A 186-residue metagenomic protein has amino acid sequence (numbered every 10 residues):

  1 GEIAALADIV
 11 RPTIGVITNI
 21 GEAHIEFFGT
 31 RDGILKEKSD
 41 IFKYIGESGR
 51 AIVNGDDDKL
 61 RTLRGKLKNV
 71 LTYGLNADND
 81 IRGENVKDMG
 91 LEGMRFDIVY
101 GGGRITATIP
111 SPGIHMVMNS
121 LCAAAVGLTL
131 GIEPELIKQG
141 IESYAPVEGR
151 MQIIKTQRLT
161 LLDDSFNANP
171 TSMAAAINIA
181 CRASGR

Functional and structural regions predicted by a protein language model:
G1, T106, P170-T171: Short N-terminal helix/helix-N-cap motif within the alpha/beta-hydrolase-1
G1-I3, L161-N167: Switch II (G3) loop of P-loop NTPases
E2-A5, K59-T62, A175-I179: A short acidic, amphipathic alpha-helical/loop segment
A7, T13-L161: Acidic, Mg2+-coordinating active-site environments of NTP-dependent enzymes
I9, Y44, I179-A183: Conserved helix-to-beta-strand junction in the class I
P12-I14, G185-R186: Short coil-to-beta-strand
V147, S165, N169-R186: Active-site beta-alpha connecting loops in nucleotide-dependent enzymes
